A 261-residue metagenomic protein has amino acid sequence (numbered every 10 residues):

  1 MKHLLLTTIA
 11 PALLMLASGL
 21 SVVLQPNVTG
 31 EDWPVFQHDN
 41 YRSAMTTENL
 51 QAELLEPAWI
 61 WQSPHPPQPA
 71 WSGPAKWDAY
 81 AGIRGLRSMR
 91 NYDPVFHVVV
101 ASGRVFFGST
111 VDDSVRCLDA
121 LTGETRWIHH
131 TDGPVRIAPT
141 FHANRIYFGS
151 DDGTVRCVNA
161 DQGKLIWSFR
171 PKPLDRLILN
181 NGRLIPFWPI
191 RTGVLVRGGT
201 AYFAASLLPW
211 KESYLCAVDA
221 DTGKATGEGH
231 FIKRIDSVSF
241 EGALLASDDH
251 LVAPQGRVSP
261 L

Functional and structural regions predicted by a protein language model:
M1-L4: Positively charged n-region of N-terminal signal peptides that target proteins for export
L6-T8, P26-V28, L121, D221: Intrinsically disordered/low-complexity terminal segments and short unstructured peptides
T8-V22: Bacterial N-terminal signal peptides
L20-G30: Signal peptide processing junction and immediate N-terminal pro/mature segment of secreted/exported proteins
G30-V100, R104-F106, S114, E124-T131 (+3 more regions): Aromatic (tryptophan-biased) beta-strands that constitute blades/sheets of beta-rich domains
W33-Q37, L86-V115, H129-R156, R183-C216 (+1 more regions): Repeat-blade elements of multi-bladed beta-propeller folds
